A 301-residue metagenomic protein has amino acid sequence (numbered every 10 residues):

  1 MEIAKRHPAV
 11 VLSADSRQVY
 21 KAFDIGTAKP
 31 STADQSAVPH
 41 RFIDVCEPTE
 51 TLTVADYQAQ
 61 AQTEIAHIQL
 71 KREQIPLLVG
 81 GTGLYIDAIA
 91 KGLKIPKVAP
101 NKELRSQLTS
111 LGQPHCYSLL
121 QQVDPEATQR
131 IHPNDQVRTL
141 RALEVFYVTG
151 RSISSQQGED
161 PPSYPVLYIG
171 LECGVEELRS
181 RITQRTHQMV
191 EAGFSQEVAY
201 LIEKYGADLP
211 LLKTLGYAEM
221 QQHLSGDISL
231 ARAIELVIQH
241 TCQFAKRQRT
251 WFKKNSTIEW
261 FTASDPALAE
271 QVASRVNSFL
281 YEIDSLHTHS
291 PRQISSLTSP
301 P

Functional and structural regions predicted by a protein language model:
M1-P301: Phosphate/pyrophosphate-binding catalytic cores of soluble transferases and nucleic-acid-acting enzymes
